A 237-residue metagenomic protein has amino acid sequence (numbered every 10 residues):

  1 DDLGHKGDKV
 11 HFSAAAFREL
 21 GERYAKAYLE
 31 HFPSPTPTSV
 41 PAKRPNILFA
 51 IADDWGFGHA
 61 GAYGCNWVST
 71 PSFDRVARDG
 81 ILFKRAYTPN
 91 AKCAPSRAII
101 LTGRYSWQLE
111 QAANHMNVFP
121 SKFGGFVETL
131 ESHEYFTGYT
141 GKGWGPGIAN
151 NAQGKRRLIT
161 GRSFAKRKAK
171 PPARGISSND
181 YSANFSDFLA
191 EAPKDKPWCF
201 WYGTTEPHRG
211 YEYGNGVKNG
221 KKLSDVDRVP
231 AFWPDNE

Functional and structural regions predicted by a protein language model:
D1-S39, G214: Cell-envelope and extracellular/periplasmic
T36-E237: Formylglycine-dependent sulfatase
